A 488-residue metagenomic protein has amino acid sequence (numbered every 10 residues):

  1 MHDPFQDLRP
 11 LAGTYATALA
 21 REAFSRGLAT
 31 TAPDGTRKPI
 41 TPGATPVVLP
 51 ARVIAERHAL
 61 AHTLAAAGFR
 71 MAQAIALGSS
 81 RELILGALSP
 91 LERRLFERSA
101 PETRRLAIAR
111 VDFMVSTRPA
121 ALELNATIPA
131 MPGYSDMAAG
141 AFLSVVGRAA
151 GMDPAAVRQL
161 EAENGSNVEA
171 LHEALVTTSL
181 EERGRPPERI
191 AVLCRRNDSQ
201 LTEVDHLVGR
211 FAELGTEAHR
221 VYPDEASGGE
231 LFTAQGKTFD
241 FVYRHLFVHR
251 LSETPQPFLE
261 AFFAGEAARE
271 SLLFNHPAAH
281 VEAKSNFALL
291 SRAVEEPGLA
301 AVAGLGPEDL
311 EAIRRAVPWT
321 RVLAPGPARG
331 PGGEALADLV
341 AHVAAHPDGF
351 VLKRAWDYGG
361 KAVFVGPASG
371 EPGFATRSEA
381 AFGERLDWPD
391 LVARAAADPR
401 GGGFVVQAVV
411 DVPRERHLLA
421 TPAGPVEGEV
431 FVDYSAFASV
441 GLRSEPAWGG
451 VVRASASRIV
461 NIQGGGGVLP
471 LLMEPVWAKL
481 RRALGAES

Functional and structural regions predicted by a protein language model:
M1-S488: Preference for protein termini
